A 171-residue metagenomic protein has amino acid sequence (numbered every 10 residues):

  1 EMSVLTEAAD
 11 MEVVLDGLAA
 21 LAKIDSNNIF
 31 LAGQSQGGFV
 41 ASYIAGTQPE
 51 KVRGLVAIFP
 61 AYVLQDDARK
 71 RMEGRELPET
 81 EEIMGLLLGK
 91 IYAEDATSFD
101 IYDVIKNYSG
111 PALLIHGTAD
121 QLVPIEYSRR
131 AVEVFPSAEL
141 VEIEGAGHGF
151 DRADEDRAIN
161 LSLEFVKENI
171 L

Functional and structural regions predicted by a protein language model:
M2-L21: Alpha/beta-hydrolase active-site loop
I24-G33: Alpha/beta-hydrolase fold nucleophile elbow
G33-G37, A41: Gly/Ala-rich beta-loop-alpha elbow adjacent to hydrolase catalytic centers
T47-I91: Hydrolase active-site cap/lid region
L87-V104: Active-site nucleophile elbow and catalytic-triad environment of alpha/beta-hydrolase enzymes
Y108, L114-H116, D120: Short beta-strand/loop motif that positions the catalytic acidic residue of the alpha/beta-hydrolase fold
G110, P124-E133: Short alpha-helix in the alpha/beta-hydrolase fold that links the catalytic acid
A146-R157: Catalytic histidine-centered segment of alpha/beta-hydrolase-like enzymes
